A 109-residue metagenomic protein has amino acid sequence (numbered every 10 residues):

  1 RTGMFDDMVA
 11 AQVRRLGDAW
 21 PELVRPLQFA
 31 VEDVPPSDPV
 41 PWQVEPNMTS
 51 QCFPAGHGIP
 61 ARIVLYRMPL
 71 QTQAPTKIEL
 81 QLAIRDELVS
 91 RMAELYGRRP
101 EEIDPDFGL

Functional and structural regions predicted by a protein language model:
R1-A55, A61: A metal-dependent hydrolase signature that marks the N-terminal structural subdomain at the beginning of catalytic folds
A10, D86-E87: A generic alpha-helix surface/boundary motif
R15-D18, P26, A30-P41, Q73-P75 (+4 more regions): Generic marker of "main functional regions" within proteins
P46-R85, L95-L109: Active-site scaffold of zinc-dependent metalloenzymes
